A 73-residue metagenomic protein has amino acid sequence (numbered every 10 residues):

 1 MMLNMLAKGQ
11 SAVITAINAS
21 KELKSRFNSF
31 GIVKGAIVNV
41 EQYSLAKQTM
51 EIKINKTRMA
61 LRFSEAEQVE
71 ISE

Functional and structural regions predicted by a protein language model:
M1-M2, E73: Absolute protein N-terminus
I14, I37-V40: Conserved hydrophobic positions within beta-strands
I17, F30, E41-Y43: Residue-level recognition of beta-strand microenvironments
L23-R26: Short alpha-helix capping/helix-loop boundary micro-motifs
Q42-E73: C-terminal structural segments of small proteins and small subunits
